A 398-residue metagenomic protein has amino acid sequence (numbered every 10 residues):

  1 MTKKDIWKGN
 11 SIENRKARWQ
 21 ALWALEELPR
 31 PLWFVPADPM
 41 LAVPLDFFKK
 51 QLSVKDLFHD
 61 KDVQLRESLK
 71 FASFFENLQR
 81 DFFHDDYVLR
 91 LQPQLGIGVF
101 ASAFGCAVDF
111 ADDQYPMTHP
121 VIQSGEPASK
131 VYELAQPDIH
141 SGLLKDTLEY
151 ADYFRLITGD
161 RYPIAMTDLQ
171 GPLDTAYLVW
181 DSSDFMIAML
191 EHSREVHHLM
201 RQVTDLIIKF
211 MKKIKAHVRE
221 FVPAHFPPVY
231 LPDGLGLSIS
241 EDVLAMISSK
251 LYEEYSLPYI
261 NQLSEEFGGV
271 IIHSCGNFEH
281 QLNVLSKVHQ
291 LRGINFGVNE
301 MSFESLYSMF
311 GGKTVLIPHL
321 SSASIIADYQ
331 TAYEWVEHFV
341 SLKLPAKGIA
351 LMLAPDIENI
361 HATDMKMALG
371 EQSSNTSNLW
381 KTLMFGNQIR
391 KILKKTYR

Functional and structural regions predicted by a protein language model:
M1-V43, F47-K50, V54-K55, F82-H84 (+2 more regions): Active-site loop segments of alpha/beta catalytic cores
L41, H59, V63-L65, L89 (+2 more regions): Low-complexity, compositionally biased segments
S53-V108: Membrane helical hairpin/interfacial module
D56, D60-D62, Q123-K130, S141 (+1 more regions): Intrinsic-disorder/low-complexity, polar/charged segments
I97-V99, C106, E126, L235 (+1 more regions): Intrinsically disordered, low-complexity regions
D112-E149: A gly/proline- and charged-residue-enriched helix-loop-helix capping module
